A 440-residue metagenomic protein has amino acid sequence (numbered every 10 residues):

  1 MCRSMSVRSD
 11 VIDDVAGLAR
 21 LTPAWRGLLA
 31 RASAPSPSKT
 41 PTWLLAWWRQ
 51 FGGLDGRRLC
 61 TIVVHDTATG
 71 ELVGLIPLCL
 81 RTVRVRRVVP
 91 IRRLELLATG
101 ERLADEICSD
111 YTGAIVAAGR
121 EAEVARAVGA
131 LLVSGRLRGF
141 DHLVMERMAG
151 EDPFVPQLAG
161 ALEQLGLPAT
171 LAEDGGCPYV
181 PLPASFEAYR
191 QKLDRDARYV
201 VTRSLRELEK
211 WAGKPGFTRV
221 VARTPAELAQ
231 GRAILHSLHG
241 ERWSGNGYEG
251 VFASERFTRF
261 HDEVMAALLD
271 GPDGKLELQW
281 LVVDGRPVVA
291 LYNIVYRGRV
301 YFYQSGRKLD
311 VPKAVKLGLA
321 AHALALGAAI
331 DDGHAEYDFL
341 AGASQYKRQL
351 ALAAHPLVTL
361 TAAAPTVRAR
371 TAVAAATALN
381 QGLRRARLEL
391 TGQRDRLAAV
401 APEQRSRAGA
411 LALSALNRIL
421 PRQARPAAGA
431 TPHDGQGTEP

Functional and structural regions predicted by a protein language model:
M1-P440: N-acyltransferase acceptor-side catalytic subdomain
